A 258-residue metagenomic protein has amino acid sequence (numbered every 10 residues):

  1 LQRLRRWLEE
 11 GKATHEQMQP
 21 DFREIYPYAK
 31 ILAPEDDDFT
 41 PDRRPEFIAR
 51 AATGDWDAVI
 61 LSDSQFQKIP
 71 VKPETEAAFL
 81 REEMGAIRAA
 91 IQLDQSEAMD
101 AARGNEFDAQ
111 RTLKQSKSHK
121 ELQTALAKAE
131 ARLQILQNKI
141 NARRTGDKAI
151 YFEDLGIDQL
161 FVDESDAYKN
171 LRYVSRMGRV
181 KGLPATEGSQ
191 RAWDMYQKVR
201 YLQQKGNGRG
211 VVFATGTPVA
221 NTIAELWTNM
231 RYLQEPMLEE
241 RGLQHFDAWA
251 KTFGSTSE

Functional and structural regions predicted by a protein language model:
L1: Walker A/P-loop
R5-E10: Conserved RecA-like ASCE P-loop NTPase motor core of nucleic-acid helicases/translocases
K12-F39, E46, R50-G54, E76 (+1 more regions): Conserved helix-turn-beta segment of the N-terminal RecA-like "Helicase ATP-binding" lobe in SF1/SF2 helicases
T14, F66, A167-Y173, Y201 (+2 more regions): Residues immediately C-terminal
E24, Y28-D37, R81-Q123, R176-E258: Conserved P-loop NTPase motor "coupling/switch" region that bridges the ATPase
Y28, I48-G54, L80, A125 (+2 more regions): Short basic/glycine-enriched coil/helix segment immediately N-terminal to the Walker B
A49-P70, L136, I140-R143, D154 (+1 more regions): Conserved two-lobed SF2 helicase motor
A58-S62, Q159-D163, G210-G216: Structural recognition of the conserved hydrophobic beta-strand(s) that form the central parallel beta-sheet of P-loop
